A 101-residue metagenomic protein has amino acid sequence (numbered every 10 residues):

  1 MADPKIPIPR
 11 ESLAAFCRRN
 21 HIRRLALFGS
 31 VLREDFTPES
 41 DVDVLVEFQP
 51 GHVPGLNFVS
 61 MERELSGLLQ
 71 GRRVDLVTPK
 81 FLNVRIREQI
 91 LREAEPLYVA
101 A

Functional and structural regions predicted by a protein language model:
M1-A26, L32-E34, P38, Q49-A101: Catalytic core of pol beta-like nucleotidyltransferases
G29, D43: Conserved G/P- and acidic residue-centered "switch" motifs that form tight phosphate/ATP-binding loops in soluble
L45-E47: Short hydrophobic/aromatic beta-strand micro-patches that form the beta-sheet surface supporting nucleotide- or nucleic
